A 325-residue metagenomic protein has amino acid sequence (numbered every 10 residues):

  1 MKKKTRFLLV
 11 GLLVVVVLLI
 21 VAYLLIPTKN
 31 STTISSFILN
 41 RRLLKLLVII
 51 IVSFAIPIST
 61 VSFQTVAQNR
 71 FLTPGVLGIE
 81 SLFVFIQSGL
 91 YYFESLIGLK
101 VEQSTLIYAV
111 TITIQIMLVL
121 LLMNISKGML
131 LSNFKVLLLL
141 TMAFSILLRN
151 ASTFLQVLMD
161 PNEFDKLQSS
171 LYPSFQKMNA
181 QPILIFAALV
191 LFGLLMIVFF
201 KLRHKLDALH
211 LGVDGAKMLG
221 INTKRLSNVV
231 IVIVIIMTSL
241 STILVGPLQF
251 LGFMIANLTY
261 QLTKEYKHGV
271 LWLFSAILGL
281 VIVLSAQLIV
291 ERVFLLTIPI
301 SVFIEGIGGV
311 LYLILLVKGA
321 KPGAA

Functional and structural regions predicted by a protein language model:
M1-A325: Alpha-helical transmembrane segments in inner-membrane proteins
